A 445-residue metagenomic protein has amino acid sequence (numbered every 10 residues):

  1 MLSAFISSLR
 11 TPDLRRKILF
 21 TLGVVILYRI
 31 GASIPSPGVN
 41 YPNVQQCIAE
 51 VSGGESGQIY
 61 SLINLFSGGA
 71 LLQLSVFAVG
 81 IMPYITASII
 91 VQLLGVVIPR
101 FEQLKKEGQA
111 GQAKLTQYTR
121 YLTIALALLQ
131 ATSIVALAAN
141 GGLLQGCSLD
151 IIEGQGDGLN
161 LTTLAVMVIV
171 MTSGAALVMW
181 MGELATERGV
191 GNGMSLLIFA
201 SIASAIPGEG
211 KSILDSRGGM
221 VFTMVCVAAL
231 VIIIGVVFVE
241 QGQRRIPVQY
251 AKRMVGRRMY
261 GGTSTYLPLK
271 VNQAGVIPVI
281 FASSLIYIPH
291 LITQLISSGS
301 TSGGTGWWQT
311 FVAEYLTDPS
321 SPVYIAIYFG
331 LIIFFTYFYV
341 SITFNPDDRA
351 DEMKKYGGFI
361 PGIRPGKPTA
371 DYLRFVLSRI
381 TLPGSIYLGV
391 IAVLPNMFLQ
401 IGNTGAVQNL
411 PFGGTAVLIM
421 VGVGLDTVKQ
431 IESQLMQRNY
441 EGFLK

Functional and structural regions predicted by a protein language model:
M1-K105, A110-K445: N-terminal cationic and glycine-rich segments that engage phosphates or anionic surfaces
